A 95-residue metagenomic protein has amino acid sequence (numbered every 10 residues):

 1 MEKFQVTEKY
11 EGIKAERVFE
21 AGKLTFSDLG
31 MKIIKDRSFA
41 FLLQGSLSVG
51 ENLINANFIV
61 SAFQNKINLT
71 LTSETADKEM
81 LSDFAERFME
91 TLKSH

Functional and structural regions predicted by a protein language model:
M1-H95: Ser/Thr-rich, low-complexity intrinsically disordered terminal regions
